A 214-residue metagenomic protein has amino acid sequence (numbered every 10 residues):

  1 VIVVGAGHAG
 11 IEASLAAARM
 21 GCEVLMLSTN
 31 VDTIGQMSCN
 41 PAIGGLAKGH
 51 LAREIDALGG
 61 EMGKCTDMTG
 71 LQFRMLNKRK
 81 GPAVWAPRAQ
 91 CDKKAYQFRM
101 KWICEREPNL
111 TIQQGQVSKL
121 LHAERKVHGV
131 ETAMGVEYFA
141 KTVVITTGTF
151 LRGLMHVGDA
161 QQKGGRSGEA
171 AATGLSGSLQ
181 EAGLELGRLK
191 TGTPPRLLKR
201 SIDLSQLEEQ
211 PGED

Functional and structural regions predicted by a protein language model:
V1-A9: Beta1/beta-strand and adjacent pyrophosphate-binding region of the FAD-binding site in flavoprotein oxidoreductases
L15-K119, M134, T146-R166, A170-L175 (+1 more regions): Conserved N-terminal/central alpha/beta ligand/cofactor-binding core
L110, V127, A140-K141: Local beta-strand N-terminus motif with an aromatic residue
H122-H128: A short, glycine/Asx- and small/polar-enriched loop/turn that sits immediately N-terminal to a beta-strand
A133-T142: Core beta-strand elements of the Rossmann-like FAD/NAD(P) dinucleotide-binding domain in flavoenzyme oxidoreductases
